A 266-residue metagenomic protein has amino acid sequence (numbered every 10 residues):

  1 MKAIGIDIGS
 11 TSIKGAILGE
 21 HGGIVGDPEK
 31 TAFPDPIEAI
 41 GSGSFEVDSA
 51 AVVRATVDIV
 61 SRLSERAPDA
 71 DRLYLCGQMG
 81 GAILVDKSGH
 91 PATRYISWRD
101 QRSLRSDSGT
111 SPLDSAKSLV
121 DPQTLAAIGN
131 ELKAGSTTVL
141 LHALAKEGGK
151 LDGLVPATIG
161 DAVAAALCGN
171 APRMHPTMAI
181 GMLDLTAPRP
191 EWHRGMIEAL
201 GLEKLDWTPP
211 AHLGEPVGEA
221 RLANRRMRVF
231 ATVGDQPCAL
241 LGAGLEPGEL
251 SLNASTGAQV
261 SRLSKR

Functional and structural regions predicted by a protein language model:
M1, A92-R94, L151-L154, E203-D206 (+3 more regions): Short coil/turn connectors at secondary-structure junctions
M1-R94, D152, A223-A231: N-terminal glycine/serine-rich phosphate-binding loop of ATP-dependent small-molecule kinases, especially carbohydrate
D7, Y74-G77, A157-G160, T232-V233 (+1 more regions): Short beta-strand segments
I8-S10, Q123-G234: Gly/Ser/Thr-rich active-site cleft segment
G22, L73, D100, L144 (+1 more regions): Residue-level signal for inorganic ion chemistry
S49, S64-S136: Active-site phosphate-binding/coordination module
L84-K87, L167-P172, A220-A223, L241-L245 (+1 more regions): Short acidic, glycine/serine/threonine-rich loops at helix termini
M227, G234-R266: Catalytic phosphate/nucleotide-handling subdomain of diverse soluble enzymes
